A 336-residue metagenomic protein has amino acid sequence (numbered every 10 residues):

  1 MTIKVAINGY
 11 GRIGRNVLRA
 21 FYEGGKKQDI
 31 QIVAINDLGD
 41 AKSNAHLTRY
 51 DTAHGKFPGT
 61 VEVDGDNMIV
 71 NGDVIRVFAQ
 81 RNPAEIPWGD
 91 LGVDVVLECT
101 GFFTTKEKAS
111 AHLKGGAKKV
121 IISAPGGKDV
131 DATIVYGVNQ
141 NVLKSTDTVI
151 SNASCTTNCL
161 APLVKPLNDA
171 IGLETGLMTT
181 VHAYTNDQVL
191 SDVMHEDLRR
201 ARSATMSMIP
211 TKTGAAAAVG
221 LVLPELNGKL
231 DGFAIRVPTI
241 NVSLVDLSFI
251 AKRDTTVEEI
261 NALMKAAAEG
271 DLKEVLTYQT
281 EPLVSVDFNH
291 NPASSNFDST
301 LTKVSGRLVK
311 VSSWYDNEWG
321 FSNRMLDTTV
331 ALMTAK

Functional and structural regions predicted by a protein language model:
M1-A201, K303, M325-D327, A335-K336: N-terminal Rossmann-like NAD(P) cofactor-binding subdomain of oxidoreductases, focused on the glycine-rich
I3, D147, A204, S243-V245 (+1 more regions): Short amphipathic alpha-helical segments
Y10, G14, T105, A153-T156 (+8 more regions): Generic structural signal for well-ordered, non-membrane alpha-helical segments in soluble metabolic enzymes
Y22-K26, K165-L173, A183-N186, T213 (+5 more regions): Generic secondary-structure signature for well-ordered alpha-helical cores
E62-M68, K212, S305-Y315: Extended, charge-rich low-complexity interaction segments
M68, I134-Y136, V149, M208 (+4 more regions): Short clusters of hydrophobic/aromatic residues that line enzyme substrate/ligand-binding pockets
D169, L173-I240: Acidic, glycine-rich segments within the central catalytic cores of soluble metabolic enzymes that bind/position
G232, L244, S248-K336: C-terminal active-site/capping subdomain that shapes the small-molecule cofactor and substrate pocket of enzyme
